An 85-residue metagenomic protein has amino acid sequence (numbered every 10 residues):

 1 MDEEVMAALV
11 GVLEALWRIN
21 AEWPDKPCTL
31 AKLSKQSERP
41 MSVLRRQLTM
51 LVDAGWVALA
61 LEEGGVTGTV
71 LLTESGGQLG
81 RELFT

Functional and structural regions predicted by a protein language model:
M1-L16: Short alpha-helical segments that sit at the start of domains
M6, E38-D53: Short amphipathic alpha-helical interaction segments
E14-A21, F84: Short, locally clustered residues in the helix-turn-helix/winged-helix DNA-binding domain
E22-K35: Short acidic, hydrophobic short linear motifs in intrinsically disordered regions
V52-G64: A short, conserved structural fragment
G64-L72: Minor-groove-contacting beta-hairpin "wing" of winged helix-turn-helix DNA-binding domains
E74-T85: Short, amphipathic alpha-helical interaction segments positioned at domain boundaries
